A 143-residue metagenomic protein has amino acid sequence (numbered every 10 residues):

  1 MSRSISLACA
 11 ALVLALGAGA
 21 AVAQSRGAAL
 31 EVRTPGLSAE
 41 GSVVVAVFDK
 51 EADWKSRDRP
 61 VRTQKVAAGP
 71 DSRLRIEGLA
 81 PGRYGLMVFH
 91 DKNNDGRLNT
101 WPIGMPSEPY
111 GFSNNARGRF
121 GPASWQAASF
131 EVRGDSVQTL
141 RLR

Functional and structural regions predicted by a protein language model:
M1-C9: Bacterial N-terminal signal peptides that target proteins for export
A8-G17: Bacterial N-terminal signal peptides
G19-A23: Sec/Tat signal peptide C-region and signal peptidase I cleavage site
A28-L37, V45, L140: A short, amphipathic beta-strand motif
G36, I76-L79: Short, flexible loop/turn segments at beta-strand junctions in immunoglobulin-like and fibronectin type III
P70, A80-R83: A glycine-anchored, Pro-Gly-centered beta-turn/N-cap motif
Y84-V88: A short tyrosine-centered beta-strand micro-motif
D91-T100: Acidic, glycine-anchored loop motifs typical of Ca2+
